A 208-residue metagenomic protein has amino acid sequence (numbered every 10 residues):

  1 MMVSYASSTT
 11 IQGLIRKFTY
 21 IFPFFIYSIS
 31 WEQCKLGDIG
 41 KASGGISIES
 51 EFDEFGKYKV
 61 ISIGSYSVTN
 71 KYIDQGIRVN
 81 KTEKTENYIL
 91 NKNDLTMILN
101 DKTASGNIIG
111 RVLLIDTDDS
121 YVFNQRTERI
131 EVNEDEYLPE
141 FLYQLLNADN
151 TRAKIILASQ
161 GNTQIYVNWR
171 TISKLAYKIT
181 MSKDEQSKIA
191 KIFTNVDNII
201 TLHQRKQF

Functional and structural regions predicted by a protein language model:
M1-F208: Feature detects amphipathic, helix-rich regulatory segments
